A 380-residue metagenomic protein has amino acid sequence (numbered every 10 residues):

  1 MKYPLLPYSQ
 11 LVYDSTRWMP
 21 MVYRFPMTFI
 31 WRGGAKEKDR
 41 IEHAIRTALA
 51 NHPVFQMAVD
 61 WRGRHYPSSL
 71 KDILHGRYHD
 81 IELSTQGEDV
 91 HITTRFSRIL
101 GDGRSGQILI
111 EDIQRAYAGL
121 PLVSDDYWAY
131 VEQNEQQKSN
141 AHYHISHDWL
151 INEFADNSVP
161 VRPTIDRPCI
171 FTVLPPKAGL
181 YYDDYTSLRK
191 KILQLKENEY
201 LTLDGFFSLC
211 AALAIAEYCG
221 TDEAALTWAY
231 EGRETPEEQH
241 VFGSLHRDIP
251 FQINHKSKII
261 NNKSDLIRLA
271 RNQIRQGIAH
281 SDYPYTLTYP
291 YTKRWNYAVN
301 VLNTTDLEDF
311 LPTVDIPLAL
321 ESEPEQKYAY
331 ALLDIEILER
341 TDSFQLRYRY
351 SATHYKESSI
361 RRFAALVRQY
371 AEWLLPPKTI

Functional and structural regions predicted by a protein language model:
M1-P20, E42-D72, D126-A178: Short amphipathic alpha-helices and their capping loops
M1-Q10, R275, L302-F310, S358-I380: Flexible, non-catalytic linker and terminal segments flanking ANL/adenylate-forming cores
K2-P4, I81-A129, S359-L375: Active-site-proximal acidic secondary-structure segment that organizes catalysis
D14-M27, E42, H52-V54, W61 (+4 more regions): His-Asp-centered acyl/peptidyl-transfer active-site segments
E42-F96, L100-R104, E111, R115 (+3 more regions): Acyl-thioester-dependent condensation/acyltransferase catalytic cores
T47, L188-T202: Surface-exposed, Lys/Arg-rich phosphate-binding patches that contact polyanionic backbones
H52, Q56, G106-Q114, D222-A229 (+1 more regions): Extended, hydrophobic beta-loop-alpha segments that form or line the acyl/peptidyl-thioester binding and transfer paths
A58-V59, I113-Y127, E153-P160, G277-Y283 (+2 more regions): A short N-terminal helical cap/helix-turn-helix that marks the beginning of AMP-binding/adenylate-forming
